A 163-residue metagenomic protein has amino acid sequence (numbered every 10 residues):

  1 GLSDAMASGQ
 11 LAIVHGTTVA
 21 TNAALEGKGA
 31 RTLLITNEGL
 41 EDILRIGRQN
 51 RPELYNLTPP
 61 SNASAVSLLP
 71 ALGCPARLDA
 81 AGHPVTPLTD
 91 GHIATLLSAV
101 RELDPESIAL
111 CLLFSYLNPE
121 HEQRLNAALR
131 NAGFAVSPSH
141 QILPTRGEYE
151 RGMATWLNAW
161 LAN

Functional and structural regions predicted by a protein language model:
G1-N163: N-terminally biased helix-coil "hinge/interface" segments that flank
